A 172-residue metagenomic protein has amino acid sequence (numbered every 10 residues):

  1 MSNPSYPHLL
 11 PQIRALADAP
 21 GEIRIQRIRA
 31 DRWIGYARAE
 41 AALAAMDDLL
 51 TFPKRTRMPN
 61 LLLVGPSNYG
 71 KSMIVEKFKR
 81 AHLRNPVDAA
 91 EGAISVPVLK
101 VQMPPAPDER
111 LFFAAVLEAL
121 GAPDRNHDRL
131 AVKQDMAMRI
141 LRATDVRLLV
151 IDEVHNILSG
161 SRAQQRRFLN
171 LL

Functional and structural regions predicted by a protein language model:
M1-P59: A short, basic N-terminal segment
P4-P20, L43, D108-A115, P123-L171: Mid-core helix/loop region of P-loop NTP-binding domains shared across ATPases and GTPases
F52-T56, A90-S95, I140-T144: Conserved catalytic network of the ASCE P-loop NTPase/AAA+ motor domain
R55-K77: Walker A/P-loop nucleotide-binding motif
R57-P59, P105, D124: Phosphate-binding site recognition
M58-L62, V98, L148: Residue-level preference for the first positions of well-ordered beta-strands
R80-E91, A122-D124: Post-Walker A helix-loop "phosphate-sensing" segment adjacent to the P-loop in P-loop NTPases
V96-P107: A short hydrophobic beta-strand->loop->alpha-helix junction that borders the nucleotide-binding pocket of P-loop NTPases
